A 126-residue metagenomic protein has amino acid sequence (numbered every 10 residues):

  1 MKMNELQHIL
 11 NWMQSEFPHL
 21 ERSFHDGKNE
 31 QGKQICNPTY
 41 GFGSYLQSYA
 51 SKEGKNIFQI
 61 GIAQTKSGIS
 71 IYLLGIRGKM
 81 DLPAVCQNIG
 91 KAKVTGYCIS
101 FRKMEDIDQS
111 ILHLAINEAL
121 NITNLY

Functional and structural regions predicted by a protein language model:
M1-Y126: Charge-dense, helix-prone N-terminal extensions
